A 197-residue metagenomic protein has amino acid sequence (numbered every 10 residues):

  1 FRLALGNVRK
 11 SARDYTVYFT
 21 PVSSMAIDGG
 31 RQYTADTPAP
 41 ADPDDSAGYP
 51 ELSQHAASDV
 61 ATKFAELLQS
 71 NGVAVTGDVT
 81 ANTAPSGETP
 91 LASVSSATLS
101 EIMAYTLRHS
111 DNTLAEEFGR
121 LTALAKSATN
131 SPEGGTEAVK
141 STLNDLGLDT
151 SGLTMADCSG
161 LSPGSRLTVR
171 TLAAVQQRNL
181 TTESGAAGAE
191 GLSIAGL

Functional and structural regions predicted by a protein language model:
F1-Y33: Periplasmic/cell-envelope proteins involved in peptidoglycan metabolism and beta-lactam response
T34-A186: A small/polar active-site loop signature that marks catalytic segments
L146-D149, S193-L197: Active-site Gly/Thr loop motif
